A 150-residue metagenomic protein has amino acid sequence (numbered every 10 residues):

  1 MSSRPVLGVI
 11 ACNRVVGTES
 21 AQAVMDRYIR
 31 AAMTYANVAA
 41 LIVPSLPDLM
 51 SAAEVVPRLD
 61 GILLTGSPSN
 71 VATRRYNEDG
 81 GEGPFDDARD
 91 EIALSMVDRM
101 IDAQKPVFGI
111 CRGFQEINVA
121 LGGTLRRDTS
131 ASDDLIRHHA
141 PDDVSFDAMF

Functional and structural regions predicted by a protein language model:
M1-F108, N118-R126, S130-F150: N-terminal beta1-alpha1 cap of cysteine-dependent amidohydrolase-like domains
C111: Conserved G/P- and acidic residue-centered "switch" motifs that form tight phosphate/ATP-binding loops in soluble
F114: The feature captures the ABC ATPase H-loop/switch
